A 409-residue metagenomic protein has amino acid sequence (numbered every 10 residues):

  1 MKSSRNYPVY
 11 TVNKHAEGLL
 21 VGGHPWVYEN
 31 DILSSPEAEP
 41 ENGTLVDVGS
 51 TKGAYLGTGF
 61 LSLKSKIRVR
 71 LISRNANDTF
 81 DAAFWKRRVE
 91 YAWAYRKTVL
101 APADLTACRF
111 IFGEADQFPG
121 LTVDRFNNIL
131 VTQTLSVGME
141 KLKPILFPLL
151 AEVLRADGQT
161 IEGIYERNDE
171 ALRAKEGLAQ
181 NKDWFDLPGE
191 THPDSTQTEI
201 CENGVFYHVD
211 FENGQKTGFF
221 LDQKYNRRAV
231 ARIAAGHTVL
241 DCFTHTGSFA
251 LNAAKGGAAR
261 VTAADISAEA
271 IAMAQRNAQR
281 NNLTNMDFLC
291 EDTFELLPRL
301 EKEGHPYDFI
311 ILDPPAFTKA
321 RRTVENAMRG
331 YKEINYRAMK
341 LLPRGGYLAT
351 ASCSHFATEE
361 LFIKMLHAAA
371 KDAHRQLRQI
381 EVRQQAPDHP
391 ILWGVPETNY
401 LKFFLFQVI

Functional and structural regions predicted by a protein language model:
M1-N127: Non-catalytic accessory regions of SAM-dependent methyltransferases
I111-D124, K143-F219: Non-catalytic substrate-recognition/targeting regions of SAM-dependent transferases
G236-H245: Conserved class I S-adenosyl-L-methionine
T246-A259: Conserved SAM-binding loop of SAM-dependent methyltransferases across substrates and taxa, primarily the Class I
R260-D265: Conserved SAM-binding motif I beta-strand of class I
E269-I311: S-adenosyl-L-methionine
Y307-R337: Mobile active-site "lid"/loop adjacent to the S-adenosyl-L-methionine
E333, Y347-I409: C-terminal catalytic and target-recognition region of SAM-dependent MTase-like enzymes, primarily methyltransferases
